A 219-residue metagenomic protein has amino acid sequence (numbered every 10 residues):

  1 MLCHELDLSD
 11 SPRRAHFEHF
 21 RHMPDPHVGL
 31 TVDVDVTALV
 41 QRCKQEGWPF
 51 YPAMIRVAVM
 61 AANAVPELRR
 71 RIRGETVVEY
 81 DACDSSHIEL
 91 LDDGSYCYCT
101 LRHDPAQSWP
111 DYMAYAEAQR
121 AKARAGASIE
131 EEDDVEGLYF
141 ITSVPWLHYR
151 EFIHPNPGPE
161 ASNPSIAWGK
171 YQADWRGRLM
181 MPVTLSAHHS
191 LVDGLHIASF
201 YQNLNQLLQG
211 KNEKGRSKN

Functional and structural regions predicted by a protein language model:
M1-T31, Y51, E136-R178: Flexible, Gly/Pro-enriched loop and linker segments at secondary-structure and domain junctions
C3-L6, V32, R42-E46, A61: Aromatic-residue-lined binding/catalytic grooves and analogous aromatic/hydrophobic interfacial grooves in multimeric
H22-Q41, A82-Q107, M180-S186: Acyl/amide activation-and-transfer machinery of modular secondary-metabolite enzymes
W48-S85: Hydrophobic "lid/gating" helix adjacent to the active-site nucleophile that controls access to an acyl-thioester pocket
A58, M113-R120, F200-L208: Short amphipathic C-terminal alpha-helix that caps PH/PH-like domains
L91-Y149: Helical lid/core segments from catalytic subdomains that handle acyl or acyl-like groups
E160-K211: Active-site-proximal acidic secondary-structure segment that organizes catalysis
N212-N219: Short, basic, low-complexity termini and linkers enriched in Ser/Thr/Gly/Pro that act as targeting/leader peptides
